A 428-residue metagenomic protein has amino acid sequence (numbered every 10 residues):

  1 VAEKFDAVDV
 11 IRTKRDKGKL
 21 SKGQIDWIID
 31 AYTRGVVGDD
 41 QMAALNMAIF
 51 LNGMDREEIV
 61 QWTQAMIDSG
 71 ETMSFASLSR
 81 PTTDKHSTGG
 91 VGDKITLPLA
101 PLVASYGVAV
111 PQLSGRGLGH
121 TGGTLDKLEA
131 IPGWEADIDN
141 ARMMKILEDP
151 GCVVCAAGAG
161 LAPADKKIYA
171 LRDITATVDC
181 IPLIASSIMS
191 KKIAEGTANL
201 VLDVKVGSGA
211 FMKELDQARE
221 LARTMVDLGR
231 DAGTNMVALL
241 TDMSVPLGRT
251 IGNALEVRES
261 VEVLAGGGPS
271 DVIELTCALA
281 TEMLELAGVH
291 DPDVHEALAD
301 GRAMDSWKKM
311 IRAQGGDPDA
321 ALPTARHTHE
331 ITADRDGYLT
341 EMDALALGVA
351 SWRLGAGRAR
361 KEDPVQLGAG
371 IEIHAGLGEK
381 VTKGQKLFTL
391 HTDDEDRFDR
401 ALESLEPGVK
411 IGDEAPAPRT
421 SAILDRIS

Functional and structural regions predicted by a protein language model:
V1-G92, S105, K309-A313, I423 (+1 more regions): Acidic, glycine/proline-rich low-complexity segments that act as flexible tails and inter-domain linkers
F5, D9, K14, S21 (+4 more regions): Well-ordered secondary-structure scaffolds
N46-F50, K127, D165-I174, D203-M212 (+1 more regions): Active-site-proximal beta-alpha loop/turn segments in soluble metabolic enzymes
L51-N52, P98-P111, K191-G196, D231-A232 (+1 more regions): Alpha-helix C-terminal capping segments
P81-A104, V108-H120: Glycine/serine-rich anion-binding loops at beta->alpha junctions that coordinate negatively charged ligand groups
L113, L147, C155-G158, D203-G207 (+1 more regions): Short beta-strand segments
K127-V153, R223-G229, G233: A glycine-rich helix N-cap at a beta->alpha junction
E148-T197: Phosphate/diphosphate-binding glycine-rich loops and adjacent basic-rich segments that engage nucleotide
